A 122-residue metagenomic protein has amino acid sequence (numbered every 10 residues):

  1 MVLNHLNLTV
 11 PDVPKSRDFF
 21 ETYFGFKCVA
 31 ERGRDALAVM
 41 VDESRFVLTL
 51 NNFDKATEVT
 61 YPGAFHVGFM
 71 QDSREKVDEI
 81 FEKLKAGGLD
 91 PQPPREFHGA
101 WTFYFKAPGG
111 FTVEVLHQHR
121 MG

Functional and structural regions predicted by a protein language model:
M1-P14, H66-F69, H119-G122: N-terminal beta-strand motif that seeds the catalytic metal site of vicinal oxygen chelate
M1-V2, T60-A64, E96-F97: Short glycine-enriched loop/turn motifs at secondary-structure junctions
D12-K27: Amphipathic alpha-helical segments
K15, R74-E79: Short, conserved charged micro-motifs
G25-E31, L89-P93: Short secondary-structure junctions
K27-P62, T112-H117: Conserved short beta-strand elements that form part of the metal-binding/catalytic scaffold of enzyme active sites
F81-G122: Vicinal oxygen chelate
